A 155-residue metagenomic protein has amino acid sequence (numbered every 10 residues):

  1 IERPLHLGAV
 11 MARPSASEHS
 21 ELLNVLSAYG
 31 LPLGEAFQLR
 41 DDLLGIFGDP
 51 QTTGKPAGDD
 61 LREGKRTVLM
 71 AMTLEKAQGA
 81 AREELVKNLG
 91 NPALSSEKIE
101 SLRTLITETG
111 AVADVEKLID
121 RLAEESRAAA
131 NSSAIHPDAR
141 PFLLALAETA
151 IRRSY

Functional and structural regions predicted by a protein language model:
I1-Y155: All-alpha prenyltransferase/terpene-synthase fold signal
